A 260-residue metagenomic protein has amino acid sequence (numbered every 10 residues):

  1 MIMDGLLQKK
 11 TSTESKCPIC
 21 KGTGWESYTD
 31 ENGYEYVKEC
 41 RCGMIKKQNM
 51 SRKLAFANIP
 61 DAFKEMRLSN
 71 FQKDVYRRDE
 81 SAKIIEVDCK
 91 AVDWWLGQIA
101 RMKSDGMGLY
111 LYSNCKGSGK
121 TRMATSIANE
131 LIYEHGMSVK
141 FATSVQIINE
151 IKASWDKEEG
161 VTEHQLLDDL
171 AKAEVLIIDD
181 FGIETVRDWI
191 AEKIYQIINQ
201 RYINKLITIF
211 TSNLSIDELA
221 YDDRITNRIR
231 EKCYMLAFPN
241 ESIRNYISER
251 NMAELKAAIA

Functional and structural regions predicted by a protein language model:
M1-K90, N240, N245-A260: A short, basic N-terminal segment
C20, F71, T143, D179 (+3 more regions): Conserved RecA-like P-loop NTPase ATPase core
D79-C89, N114-C115, L131-A171: Short glycine-rich substrate-engagement loop in P-loop NTPases that contacts/grips substrate
L96-A100, E150-L176, E192, Q196-Q200 (+1 more regions): Conserved alpha-helical scaffold flanking the Walker A/P-loop in AAA+ ATPase domains
D105-M123: Walker A/P-loop nucleotide-binding motif
M137-S138, K172-V175, N204-F210: Loop/turn-to-beta-strand initiation segments
N149, S154, I183-A260: Replace "adjacent to P-loop NTPase cores in ATP/GTP-dependent enzymes" with "adjacent to NTP-binding cores
